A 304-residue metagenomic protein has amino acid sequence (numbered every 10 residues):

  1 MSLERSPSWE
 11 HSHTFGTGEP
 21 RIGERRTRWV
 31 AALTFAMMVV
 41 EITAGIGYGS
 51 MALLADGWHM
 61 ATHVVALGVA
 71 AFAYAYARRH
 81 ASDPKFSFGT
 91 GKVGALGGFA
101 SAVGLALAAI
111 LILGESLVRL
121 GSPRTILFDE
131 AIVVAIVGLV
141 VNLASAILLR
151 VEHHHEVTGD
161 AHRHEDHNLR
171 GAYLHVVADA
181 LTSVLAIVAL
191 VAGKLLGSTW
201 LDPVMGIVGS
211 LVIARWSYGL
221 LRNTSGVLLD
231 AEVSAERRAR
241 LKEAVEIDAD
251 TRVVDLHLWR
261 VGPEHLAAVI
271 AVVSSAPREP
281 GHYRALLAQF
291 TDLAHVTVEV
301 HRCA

Functional and structural regions predicted by a protein language model:
S2-G16, P20-G23, W58, A66-Y76 (+1 more regions): Alpha-helical transmembrane segments and adjacent TM-loop junctions that form the membrane-embedded core of multi-pass
W29-V40: The first (N-terminal) embedded transmembrane alpha-helix
T34, M51-A55, R170-G171: Active-site alpha-helix of zinc metalloproteases
E41, I46-S50, L195-L201: Transmembrane helix interruption/hinge and helix-loop junction motifs
T43-L54, G121-D129: Interfacial helix-loop-helix junctions of multi-pass membrane proteins
